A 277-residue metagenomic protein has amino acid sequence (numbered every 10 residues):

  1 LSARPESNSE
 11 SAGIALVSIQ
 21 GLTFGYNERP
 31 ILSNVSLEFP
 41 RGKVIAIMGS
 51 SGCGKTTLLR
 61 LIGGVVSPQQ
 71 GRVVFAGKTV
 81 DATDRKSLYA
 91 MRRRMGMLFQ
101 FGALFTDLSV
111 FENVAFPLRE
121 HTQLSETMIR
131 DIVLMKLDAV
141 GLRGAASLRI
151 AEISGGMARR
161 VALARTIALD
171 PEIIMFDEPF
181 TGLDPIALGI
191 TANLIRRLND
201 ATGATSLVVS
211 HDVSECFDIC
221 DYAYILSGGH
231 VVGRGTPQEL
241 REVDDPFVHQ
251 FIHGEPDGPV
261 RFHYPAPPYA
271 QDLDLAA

Functional and structural regions predicted by a protein language model:
M48-S50: The feature captures the beta-strand-to-loop junction immediately N-terminal to the Walker
G63: Helix-to-loop junction immediately C-terminal to a conserved catalytic motif
K78-T79, E126-A145: Conserved ABC ATPase "signature" region
V80-G96, L240-V243: ABC ATPase NBD coupling module
R149-I153, M157: Conserved ABC ATPase signature
D170: Conserved catalytic motifs of ABC-family nucleotide-binding domains
I174-D177: Catalytic Walker B motif of ABC-type/P-loop ATPase nucleotide-binding domains
